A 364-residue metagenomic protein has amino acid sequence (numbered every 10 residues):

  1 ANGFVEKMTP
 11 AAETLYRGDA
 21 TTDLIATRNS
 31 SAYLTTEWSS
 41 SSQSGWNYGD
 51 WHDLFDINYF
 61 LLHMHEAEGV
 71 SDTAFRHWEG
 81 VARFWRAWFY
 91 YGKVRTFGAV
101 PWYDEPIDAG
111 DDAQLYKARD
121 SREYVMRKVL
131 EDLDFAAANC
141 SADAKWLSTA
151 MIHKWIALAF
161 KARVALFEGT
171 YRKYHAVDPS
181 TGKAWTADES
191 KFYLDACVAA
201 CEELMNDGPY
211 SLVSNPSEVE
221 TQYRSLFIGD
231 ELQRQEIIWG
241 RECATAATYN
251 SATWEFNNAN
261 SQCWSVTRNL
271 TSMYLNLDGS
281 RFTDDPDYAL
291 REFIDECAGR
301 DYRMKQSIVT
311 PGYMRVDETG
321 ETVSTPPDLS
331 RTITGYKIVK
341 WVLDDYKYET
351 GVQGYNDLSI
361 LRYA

Functional and structural regions predicted by a protein language model:
A1-N29, V100, L133-F135, M151-L158 (+1 more regions): An aromatic- and glycine-enriched ligand-binding surface/loop that stacks and positions planar moieties
N2-G3, A26-F97, D112-R127, E131-T149 (+3 more regions): Conserved, well-structured interaction surfaces
A99-P106, N139-L147, S211-P216: Glycine- and aromatic-rich loop/turn segments at beta-sheet edges
E105-A113: Short linear capping/connector segments at secondary-structure termini
A157, R362-Y363: Conserved catalytic-core segments centered on acid/base and nucleophilic motifs
